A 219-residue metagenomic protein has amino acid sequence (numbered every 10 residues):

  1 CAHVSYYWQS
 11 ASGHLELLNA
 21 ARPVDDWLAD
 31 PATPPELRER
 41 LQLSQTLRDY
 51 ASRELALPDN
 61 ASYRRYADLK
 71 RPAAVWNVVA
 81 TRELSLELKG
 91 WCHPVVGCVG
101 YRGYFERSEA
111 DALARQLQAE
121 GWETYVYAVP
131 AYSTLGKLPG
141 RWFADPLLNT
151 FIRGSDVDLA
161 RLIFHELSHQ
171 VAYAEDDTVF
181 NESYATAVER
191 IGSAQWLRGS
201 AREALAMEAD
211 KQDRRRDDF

Functional and structural regions predicted by a protein language model:
C1-R22: Bacterial Sec signal peptide processing site at the extreme N-terminus
E16, A29, Y173-D177: Amphipathic alpha-helical interaction elements
L18-P35, K89-V99: Acidic/histidine-rich, surface-exposed loop or edge segments in extracytoplasmic proteins
L28-D30, Q212-F219: Short, intrinsically disordered, charge-balanced linker/junction segments flanking boundaries in proteins
P35-L37, E166: Conformational gate/switch positions in structured elements
R38-Q42: Short, charged, amphipathic alpha-helical segments
T46-R216: Acidic/His-rich structured neighborhood in mature extracellular/periplasmic domains
